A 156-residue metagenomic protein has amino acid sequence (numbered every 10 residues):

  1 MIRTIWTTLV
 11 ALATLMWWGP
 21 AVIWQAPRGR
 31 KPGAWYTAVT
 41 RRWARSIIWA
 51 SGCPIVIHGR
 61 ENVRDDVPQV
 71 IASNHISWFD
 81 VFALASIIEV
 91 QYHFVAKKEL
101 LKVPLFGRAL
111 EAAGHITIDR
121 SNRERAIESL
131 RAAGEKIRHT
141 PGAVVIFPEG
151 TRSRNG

Functional and structural regions predicted by a protein language model:
M1-V56, R108-A112: A transmembrane-helix-recognition feature enriched in membrane-embedded lipid enzymes and envelope glyco-/phospholipid
W49-G156: Soluble catalytic domains of membrane acyltransferases
